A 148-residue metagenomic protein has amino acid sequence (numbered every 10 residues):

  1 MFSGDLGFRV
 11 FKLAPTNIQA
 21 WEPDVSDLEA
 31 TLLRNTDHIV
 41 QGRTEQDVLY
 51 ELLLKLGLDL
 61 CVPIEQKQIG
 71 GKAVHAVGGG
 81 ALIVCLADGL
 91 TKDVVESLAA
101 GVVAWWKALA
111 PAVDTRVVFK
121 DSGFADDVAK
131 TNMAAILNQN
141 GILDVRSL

Functional and structural regions predicted by a protein language model:
M1-L148: Accessory, often C-terminal, charged low-complexity segments
